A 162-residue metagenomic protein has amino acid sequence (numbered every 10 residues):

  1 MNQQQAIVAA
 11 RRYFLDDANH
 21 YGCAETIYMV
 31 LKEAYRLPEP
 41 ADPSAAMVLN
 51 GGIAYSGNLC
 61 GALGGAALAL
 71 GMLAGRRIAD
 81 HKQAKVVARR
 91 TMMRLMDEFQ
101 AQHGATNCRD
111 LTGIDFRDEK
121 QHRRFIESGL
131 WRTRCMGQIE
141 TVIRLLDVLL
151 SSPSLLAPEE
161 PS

Functional and structural regions predicted by a protein language model:
M1-A18: Polybasic, low-complexity association/targeting segments
M1-Q3, V30-V48, R117-E119: Acidic-glycine-rich active-site phosphate/pyrophosphate-binding loop
C23, C60, C108: Short cysteine clusters
A34-S44, M72-T91: Phosphate-handling active-site elements
A46-N50, S56, P158, S162: Glycine-rich, charge-dense phosphate/pyrophosphate-binding loop(s) and the adjacent flexible "lid"/catalytic subdomain
L49-L68: Glycine/serine-rich anion-binding loops at beta->alpha junctions that coordinate negatively charged ligand groups
R89-S162: C-terminal binding/interaction regions
